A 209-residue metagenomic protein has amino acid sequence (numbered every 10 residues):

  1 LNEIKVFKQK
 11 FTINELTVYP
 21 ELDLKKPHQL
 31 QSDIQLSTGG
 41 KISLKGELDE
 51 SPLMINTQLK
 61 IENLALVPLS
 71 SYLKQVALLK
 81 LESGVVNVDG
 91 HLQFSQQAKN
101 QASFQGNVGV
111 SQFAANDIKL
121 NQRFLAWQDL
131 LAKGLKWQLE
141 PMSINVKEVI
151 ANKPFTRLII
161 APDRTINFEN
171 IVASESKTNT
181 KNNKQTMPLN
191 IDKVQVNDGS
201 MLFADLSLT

Functional and structural regions predicted by a protein language model:
L1, T57, E82, H91-N107 (+2 more regions): Flexible beta-edge/linker motif
L1-L73, F94-Q96, Q101, E175-T209: Elongated, acidic membrane-bridging lipid-handling scaffolds and related periplasm/extracellular "bridge/tunnel" systems
E15, K41-S43, N87-D89, D129-G134: Membrane-embedded beta-strand positions in outer-membrane beta-barrel channels/transporters
E21, D33, A77-L81, N121: Outer-membrane beta-barrel domain signature
I61-L92, V149: Extracellular/lumenal and peripheral-membrane lipid-interaction modules
L78, L139, A204-D205: A generic secondary-structure boundary signal that marks alpha-helix termini
Q128, E169-S176: Short amphipathic alpha-helical linker/capping segments at the junctions of internal repeats and modular domains
R164-N167: Acidic/polar low-complexity surface segments
